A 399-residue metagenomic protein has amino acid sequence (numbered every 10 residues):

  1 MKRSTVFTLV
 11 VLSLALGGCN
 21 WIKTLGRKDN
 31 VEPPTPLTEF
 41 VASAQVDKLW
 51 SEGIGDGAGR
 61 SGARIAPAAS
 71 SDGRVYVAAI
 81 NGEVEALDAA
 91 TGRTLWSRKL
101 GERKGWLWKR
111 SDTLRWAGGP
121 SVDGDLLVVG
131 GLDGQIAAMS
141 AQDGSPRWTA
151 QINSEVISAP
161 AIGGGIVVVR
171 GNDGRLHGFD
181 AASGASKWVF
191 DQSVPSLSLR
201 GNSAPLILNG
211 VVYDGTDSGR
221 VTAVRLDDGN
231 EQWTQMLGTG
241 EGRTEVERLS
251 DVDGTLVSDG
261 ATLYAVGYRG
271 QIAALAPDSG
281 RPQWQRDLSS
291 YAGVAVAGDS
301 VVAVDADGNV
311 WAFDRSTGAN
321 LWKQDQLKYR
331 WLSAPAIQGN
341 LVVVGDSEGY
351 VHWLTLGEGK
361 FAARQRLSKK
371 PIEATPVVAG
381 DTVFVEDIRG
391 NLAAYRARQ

Functional and structural regions predicted by a protein language model:
M1-C19: Sec-dependent bacterial lipoprotein signal peptides
L16-L37: Bacterial Sec signal peptide processing site at the extreme N-terminus
R27-E32, S43-A69, S97-S121, W148-G163 (+5 more regions): Extracytoplasmic beta-rich repeat domains
A79, G131, G171-N172, T216-D217 (+4 more regions): Structural signature of WD-repeat beta-propellers
A89-T91, S140-D143, D180-G184, L226-G229 (+4 more regions): Short loop/turn segments that connect beta-strands within beta-propeller blades
L367, P371-Q399: Blade-level signature of beta-propeller repeat domains, shared across WD40, Kelch, NHL, RCC1 and BNR/Asp-box propellers
